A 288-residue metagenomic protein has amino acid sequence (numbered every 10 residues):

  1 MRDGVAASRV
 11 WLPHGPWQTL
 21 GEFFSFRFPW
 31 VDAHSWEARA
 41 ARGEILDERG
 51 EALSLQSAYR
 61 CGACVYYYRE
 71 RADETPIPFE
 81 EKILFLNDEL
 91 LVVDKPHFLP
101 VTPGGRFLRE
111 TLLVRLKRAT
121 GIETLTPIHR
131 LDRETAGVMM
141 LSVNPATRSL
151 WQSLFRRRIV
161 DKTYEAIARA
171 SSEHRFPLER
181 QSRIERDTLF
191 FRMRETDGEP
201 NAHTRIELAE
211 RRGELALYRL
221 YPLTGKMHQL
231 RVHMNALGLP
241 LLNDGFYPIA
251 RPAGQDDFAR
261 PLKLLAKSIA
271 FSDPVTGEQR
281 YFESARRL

Functional and structural regions predicted by a protein language model:
M1-L288: RNA pseudouridine synthases
